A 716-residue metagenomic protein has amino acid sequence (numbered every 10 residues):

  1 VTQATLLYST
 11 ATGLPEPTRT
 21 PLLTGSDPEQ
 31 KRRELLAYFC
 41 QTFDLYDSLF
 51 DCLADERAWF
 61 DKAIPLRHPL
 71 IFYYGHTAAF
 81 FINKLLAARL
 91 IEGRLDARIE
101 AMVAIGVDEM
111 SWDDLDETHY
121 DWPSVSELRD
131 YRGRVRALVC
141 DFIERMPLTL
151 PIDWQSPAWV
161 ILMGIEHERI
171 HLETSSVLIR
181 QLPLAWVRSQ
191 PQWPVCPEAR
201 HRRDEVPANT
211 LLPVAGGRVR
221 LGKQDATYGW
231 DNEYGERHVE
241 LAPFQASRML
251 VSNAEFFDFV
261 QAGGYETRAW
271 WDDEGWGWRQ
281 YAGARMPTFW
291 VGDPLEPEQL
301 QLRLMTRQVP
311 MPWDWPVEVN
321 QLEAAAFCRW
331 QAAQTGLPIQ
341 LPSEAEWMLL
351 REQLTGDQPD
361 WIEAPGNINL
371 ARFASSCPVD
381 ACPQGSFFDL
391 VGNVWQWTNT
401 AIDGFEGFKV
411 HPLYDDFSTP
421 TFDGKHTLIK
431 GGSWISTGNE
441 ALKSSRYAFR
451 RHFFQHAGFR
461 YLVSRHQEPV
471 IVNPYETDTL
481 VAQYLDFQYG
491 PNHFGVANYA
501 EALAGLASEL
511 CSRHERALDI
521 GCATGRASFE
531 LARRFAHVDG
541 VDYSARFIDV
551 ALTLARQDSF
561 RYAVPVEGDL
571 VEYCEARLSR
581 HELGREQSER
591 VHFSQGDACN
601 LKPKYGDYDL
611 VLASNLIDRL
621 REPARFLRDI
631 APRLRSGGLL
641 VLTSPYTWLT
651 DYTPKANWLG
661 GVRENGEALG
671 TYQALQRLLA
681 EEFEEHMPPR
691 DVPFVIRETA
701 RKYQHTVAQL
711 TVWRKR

Functional and structural regions predicted by a protein language model:
T2-H68, G75-A79, A87-L138, F142-L148 (+6 more regions): Disulfide-stabilized, aromatic/cysteine-rich ligand-recognition loop
G164, E168-I170, L178-R202, P207-G229 (+4 more regions): Functional-site microenvironments in short loops/helix caps that host divalent-cation chemistry
F494-H514: Conserved alpha-helix/loop element of class I SAM-dependent methyltransferases that forms part of the SAM/SAH-binding
R556-C599: S-adenosyl-L-methionine
E567, T653-P689: Conserved Class I S-adenosyl-L-methionine
C599-V611: A short acidic, Gly/Pro-enriched loop at the edge of an enzyme's catalytic core that lines a small-molecule cofactor
A624-S636: A short glycine-rich, Lys/Arg-flanked "PGG" loop and its adjoining helix->strand segment in the class I
G637-P645: Conserved beta-strand signature within the Rossmann-like core of class I S-adenosyl-L-methionine
